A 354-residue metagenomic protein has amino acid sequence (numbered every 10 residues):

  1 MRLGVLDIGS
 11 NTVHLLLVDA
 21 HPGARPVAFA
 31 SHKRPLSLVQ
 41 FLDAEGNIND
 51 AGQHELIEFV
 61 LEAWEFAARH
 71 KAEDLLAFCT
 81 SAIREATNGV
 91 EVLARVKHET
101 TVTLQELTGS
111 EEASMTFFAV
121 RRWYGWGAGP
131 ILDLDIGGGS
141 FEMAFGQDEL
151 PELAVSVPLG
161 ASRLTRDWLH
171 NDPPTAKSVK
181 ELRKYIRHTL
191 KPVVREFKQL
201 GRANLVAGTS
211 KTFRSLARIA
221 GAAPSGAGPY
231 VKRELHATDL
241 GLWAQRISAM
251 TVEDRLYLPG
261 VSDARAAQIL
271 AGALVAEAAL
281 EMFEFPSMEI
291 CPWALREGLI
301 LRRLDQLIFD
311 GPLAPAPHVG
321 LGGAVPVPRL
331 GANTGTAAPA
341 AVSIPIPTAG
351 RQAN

Functional and structural regions predicted by a protein language model:
M1-V27: N-terminal basic/disordered segments at the start of proteins
L3, L17, P22, L36-S37 (+3 more regions): Helical "lid/coupling" subdomains associated with nucleotide-phosphate turnover
S10, G138, K211-R214: Short, glycine/acidic-enriched loop or turn micro-motifs at the edges of active sites
N11, E73, P286: Short acidic/polar active-site loop segments enriched in Thr and Asp
A30-R34: Short amphipathic
L75-A77: Conserved beta-strand/loop subsegment of P-loop NTPase cores
G139-F145: Acidic, divalent-metal-coordinating active-site segment for phosphoryl/phosphodiester hydrolysis, typified by short
